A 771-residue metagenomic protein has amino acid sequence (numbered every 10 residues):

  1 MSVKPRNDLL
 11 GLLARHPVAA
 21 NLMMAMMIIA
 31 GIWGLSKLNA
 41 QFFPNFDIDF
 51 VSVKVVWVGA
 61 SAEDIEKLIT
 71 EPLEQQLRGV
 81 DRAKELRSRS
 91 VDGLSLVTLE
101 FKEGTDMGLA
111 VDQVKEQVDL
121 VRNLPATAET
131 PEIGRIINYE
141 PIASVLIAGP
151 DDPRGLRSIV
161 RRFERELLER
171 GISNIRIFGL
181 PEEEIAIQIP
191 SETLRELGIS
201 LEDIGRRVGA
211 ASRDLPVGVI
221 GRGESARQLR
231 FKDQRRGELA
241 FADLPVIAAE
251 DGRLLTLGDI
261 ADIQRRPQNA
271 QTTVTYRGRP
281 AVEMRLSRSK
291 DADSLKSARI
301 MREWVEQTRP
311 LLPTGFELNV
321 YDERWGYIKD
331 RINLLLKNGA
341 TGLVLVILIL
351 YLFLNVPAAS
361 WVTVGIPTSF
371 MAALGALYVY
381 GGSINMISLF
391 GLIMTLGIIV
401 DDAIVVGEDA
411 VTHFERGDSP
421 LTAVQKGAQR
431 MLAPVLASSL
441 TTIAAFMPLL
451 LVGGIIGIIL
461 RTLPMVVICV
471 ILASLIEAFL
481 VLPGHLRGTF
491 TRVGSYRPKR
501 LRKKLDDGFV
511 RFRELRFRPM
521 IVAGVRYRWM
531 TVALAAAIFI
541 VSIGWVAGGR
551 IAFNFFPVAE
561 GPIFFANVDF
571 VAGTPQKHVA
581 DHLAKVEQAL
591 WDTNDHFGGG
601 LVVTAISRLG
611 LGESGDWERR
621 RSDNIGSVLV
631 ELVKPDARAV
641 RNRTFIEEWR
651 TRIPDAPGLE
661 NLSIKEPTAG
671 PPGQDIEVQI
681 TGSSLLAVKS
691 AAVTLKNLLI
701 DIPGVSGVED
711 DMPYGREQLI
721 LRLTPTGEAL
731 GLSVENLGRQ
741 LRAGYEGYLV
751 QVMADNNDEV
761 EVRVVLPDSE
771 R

Functional and structural regions predicted by a protein language model:
M1-Q113, Q117, V121, V274-L632 (+4 more regions): Hydrophobic regular secondary-structure detector
S2-K4, N21, I28-W33, K37 (+12 more regions): Surface-exposed amphipathic alpha-helical segments in non-transmembrane regions that serve as interaction surfaces
D49-V51, G93-V97, P141-A143, E182-Q188 (+1 more regions): N-terminal periplasmic "start-of-domain" segments of outer-membrane beta-barrel proteins
V55, S61-A62, D151-D152, I189-L194 (+3 more regions): Short, polar/charged loop or turn motifs at beta-strand boundaries
Y139-V145, I185-I187, T489-F490, G494 (+1 more regions): Acidic/polar active-site rim loop that often engages polyanionic ligands
L194, R227, L255, A281-V282: Short, isolated positions in well-ordered beta-strands
R222, E250-D251, Y276-R277: Structural motif
